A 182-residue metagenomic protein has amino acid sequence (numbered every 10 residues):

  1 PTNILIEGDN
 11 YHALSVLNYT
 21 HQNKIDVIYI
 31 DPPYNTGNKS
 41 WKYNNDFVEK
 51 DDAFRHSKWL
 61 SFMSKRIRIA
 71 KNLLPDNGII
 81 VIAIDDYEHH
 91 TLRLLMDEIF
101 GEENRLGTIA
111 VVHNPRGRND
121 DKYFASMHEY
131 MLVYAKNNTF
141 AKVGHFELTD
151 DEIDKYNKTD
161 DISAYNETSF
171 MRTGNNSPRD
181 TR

Functional and structural regions predicted by a protein language model:
P1-R182: Core catalytic lobe of class I
